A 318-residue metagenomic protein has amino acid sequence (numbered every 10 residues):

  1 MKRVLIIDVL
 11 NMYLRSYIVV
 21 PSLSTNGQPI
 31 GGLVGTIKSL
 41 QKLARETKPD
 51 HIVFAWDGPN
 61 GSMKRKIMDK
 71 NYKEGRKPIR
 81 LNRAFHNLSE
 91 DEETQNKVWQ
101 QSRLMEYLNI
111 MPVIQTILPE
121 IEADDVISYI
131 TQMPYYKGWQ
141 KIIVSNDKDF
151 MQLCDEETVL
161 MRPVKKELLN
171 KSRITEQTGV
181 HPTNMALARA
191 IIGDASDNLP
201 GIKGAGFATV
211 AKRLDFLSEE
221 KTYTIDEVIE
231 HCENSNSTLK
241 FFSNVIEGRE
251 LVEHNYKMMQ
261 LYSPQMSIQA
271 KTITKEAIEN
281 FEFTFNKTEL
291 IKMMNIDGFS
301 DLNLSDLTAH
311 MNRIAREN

Functional and structural regions predicted by a protein language model:
K2-I142, F150-L168, Q260, Q265-N280: Noncatalytic, basic helical substrate-engagement surface that gates or grips nucleic-acid strands
E46-W56, N71, G75-K77, P112-V113 (+3 more regions): Non-catalytic nucleic-acid-binding/docking modules located in mid-to-C-terminal regions of nucleic-acid enzymes
